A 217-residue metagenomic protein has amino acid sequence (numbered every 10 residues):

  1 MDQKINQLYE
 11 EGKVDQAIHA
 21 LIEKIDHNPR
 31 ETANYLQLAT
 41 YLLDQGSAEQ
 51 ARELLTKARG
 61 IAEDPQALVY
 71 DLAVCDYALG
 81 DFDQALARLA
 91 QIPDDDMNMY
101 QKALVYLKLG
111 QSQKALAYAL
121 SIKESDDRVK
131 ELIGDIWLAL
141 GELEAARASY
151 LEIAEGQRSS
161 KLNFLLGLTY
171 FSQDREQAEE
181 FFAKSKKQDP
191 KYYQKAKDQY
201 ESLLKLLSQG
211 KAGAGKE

Functional and structural regions predicted by a protein language model:
M1-G46, N98-Q101, R128-V129: Alpha-helical segment of the N-proximal tetratricopeptide repeat
K4, L38, L72, K102 (+3 more regions): Structural register within alpha-helical repeat arrays
Q7, Y41, C75, V105 (+3 more regions): Residue-level signature for tetratricopeptide repeat
E10-E11, D44-Q45, A78, K108-L109 (+3 more regions): Register position in tetratricopeptide repeats
H27, I61, Q91-D95, I122-S125 (+2 more regions): Structural marker of alpha-solenoid helical repeat scaffolds
A33, A67, M97-L104, R128-E131 (+2 more regions): Start-of-helix register in tetratricopeptide repeats
E179-E217: Terminal, low-structured helical/coil segments at or just beyond the last alpha-helical repeat
